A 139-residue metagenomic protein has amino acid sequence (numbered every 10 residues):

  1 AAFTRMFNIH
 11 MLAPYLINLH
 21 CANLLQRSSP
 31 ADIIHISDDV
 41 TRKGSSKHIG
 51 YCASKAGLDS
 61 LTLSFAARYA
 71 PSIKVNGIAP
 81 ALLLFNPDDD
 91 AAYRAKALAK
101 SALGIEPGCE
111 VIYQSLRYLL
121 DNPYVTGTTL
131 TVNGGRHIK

Functional and structural regions predicted by a protein language model:
A1-Y15, I34, Y51, L58: Catalytic Tyr-X3-Lys loop
N8-S28, A66-A67, P71, R117 (+1 more regions): Amphipathic alpha-helical dimer-interface segment in Rossmann-like NAD(P)H-dependent oxidoreductases
Q26, P30-G57, T62-A70, L82 (+1 more regions): Catalytic loop of short-chain dehydrogenase/reductase
A70-K74, T126-T128: Short, small/polar-rich loop/turn modules that mediate ligand/substrate recognition or access, typified
K74-L84, T131-N133: Conserved SDR Rossmann-fold cofactor-binding beta-strand/turn motif
A79-S101: A glycine/serine/threonine-rich, flexible loop-to-helix segment that serves as the NAD(P) cofactor-binding "lid"
S101-I112: A conserved structural motif in NAD(P)-dependent oxidoreductases
E110-V132, H137: C-terminal substrate-recognition "lid" of short-chain dehydrogenase/reductases
